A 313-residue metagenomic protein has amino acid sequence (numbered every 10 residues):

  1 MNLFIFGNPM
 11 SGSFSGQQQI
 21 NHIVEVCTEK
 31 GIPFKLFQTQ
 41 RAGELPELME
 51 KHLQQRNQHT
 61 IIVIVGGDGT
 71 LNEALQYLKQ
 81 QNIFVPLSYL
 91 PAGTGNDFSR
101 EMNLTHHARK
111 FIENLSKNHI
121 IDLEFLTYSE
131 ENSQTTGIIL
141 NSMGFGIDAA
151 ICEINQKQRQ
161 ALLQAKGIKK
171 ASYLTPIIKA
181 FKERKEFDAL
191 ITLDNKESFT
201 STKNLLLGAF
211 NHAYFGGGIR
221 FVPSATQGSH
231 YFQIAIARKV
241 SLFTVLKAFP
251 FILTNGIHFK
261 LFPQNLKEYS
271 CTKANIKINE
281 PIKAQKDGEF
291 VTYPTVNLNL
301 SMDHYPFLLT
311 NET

Functional and structural regions predicted by a protein language model:
M1-V65, N72, Q76-Y77, R109-K110: ATP/NTP phosphate-donor binding region
P9, E130, M143-A149, N211-A213 (+1 more regions): Glycine-rich beta-alpha junction loops
G16, L193-N195, F221, T226-S229 (+1 more regions): ATP/nucleoside-binding phosphotransfer catalytic cores, i.e., glycine-rich phosphate-binding loops
G67-T70, A92-G95, F145, H212-A213: Short glycine-rich anion-binding loops that position phosphate/pyrophosphate groups of nucleotides and phosphorylated
E73-L75, S99-R100, A150, G218-I219 (+1 more regions): Short glycine-/acidic-enriched loop or helix-start segments at secondary-structure transitions that form or flank
Q80-L205: Catalytic core of DAGKc-family lipid kinases
D148, L206-V222, F290: Glycine-rich phosphate/pyrophosphate-binding beta-alpha loops
D148-I151, F199-S201, Y214-G218, L242-V245: Short acidic/glycine-rich loop or secondary-structure boundary segments that cap or lie
